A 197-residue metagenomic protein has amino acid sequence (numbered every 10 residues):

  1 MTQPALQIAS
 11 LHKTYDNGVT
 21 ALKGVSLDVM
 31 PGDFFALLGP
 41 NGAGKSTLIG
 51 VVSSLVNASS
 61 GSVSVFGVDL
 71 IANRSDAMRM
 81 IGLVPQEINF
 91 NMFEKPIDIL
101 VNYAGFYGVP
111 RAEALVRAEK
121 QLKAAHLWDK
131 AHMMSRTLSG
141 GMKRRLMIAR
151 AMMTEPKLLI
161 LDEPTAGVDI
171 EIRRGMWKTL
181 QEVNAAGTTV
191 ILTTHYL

Functional and structural regions predicted by a protein language model:
S53: Helix-to-loop junction immediately C-terminal to a conserved catalytic motif
G61-D69, D76-A77: Conserved ABC transporter NBD signature motif
V101, G105, A112-K130: Conserved ABC ATPase "signature" region
M134-L138: Conserved ABC ATPase signature
I148: Hydrophobic anchor residue at the start of the ABC signature
M153-K157: A short, proline-enriched helix->beta-strand linker immediately N-terminal to the Walker B motif in ABC-type P-loop
L159-D162: Catalytic Walker B motif of ABC-type/P-loop ATPase nucleotide-binding domains
